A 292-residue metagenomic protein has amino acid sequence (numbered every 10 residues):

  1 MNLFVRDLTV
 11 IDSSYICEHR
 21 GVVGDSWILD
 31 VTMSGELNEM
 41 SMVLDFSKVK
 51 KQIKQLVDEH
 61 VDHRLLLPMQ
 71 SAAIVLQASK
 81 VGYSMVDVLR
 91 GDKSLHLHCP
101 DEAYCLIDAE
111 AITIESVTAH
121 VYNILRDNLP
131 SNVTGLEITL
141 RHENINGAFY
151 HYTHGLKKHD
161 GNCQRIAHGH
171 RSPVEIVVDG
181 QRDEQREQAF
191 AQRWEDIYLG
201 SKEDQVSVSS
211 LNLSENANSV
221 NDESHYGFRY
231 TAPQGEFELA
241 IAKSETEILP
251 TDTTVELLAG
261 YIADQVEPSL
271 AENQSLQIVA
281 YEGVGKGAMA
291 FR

Functional and structural regions predicted by a protein language model:
M1-R292: Charge-rich, low-complexity N-terminal segments
